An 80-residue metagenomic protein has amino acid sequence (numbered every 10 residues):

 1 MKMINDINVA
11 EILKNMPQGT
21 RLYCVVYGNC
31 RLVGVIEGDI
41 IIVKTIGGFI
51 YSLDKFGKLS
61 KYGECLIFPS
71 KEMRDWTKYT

Functional and structural regions predicted by a protein language model:
M1-M16: Mixed-charge, Lys/Arg-rich low-complexity intrinsically disordered regions
I12-Y27: Short coil-to-beta transition motif at edge beta-strands of beta-rich domains
P17, I42, R74-T77: Low-complexity intrinsically disordered segments
Q18-T20, G38-I40, G47-F49: Short, surface-exposed beta-edge/turn micro-motifs
V26, L32, L66-P69: Extended low-polarity, hydrophobic cluster-rich segments
Y27-N29, I46-G48: Glycine-centered tight beta-turn/hairpin loop motif at sheet-sheet or coil-to-beta transitions
N29-I41: Short beta-strand-centered aromatic/proline hotspots
G48-T80: Intrinsically disordered, low-complexity, charged/polar segments
